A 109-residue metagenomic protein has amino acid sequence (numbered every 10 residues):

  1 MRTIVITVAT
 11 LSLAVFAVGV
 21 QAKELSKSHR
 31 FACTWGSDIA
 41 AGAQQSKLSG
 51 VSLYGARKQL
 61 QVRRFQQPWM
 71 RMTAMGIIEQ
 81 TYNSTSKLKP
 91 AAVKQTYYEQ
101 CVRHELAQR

Functional and structural regions predicted by a protein language model:
M1-I4: Positively charged n-region of N-terminal signal peptides that target proteins for export
I6-V8, S37, K87: Residue-level detector of functional hotspots within protein domains
T7-V15: Bacterial N-terminal signal peptides
L11, A22-L25, P90: Residues embedded in well-ordered secondary-structure elements
A17-G19: N-terminal signal peptide c-region/cleavage motif recognized by signal peptidases
Q21-Q59: N-terminal secretory signal peptides
V51-R109: Compact alpha-helical subdomains of small soluble proteins
